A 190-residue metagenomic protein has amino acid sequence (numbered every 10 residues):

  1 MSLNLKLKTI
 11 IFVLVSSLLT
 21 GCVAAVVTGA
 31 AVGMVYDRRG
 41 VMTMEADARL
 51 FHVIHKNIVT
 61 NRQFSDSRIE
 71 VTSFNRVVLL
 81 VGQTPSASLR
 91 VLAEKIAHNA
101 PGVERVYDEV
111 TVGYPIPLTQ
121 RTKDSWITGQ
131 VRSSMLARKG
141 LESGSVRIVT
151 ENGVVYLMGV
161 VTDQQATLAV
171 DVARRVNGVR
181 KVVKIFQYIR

Functional and structural regions predicted by a protein language model:
S2-K6, V13-S16, G21-R190: N-terminal targeting leaders
